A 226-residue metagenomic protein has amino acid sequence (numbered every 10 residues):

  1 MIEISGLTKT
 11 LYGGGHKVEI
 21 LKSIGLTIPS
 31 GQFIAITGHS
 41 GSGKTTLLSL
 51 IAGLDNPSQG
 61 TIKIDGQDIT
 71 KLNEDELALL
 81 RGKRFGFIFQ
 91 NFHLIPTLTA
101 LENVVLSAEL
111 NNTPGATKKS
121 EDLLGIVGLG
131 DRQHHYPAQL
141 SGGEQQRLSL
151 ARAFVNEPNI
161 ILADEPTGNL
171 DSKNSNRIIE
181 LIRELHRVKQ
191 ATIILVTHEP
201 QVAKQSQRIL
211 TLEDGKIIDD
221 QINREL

Functional and structural regions predicted by a protein language model:
I2-L212: ABC family nucleotide-binding domain
S42, Q221-I222: Short, low-complexity polar/charged micro-motifs in intrinsically disordered terminal tails
I209-Q221: H-loop (His-switch) and adjacent beta-strand-loop-beta switch element of ABC-type ATPase nucleotide-binding domains
R224-L226: ABC ATPase nucleotide-binding domains
